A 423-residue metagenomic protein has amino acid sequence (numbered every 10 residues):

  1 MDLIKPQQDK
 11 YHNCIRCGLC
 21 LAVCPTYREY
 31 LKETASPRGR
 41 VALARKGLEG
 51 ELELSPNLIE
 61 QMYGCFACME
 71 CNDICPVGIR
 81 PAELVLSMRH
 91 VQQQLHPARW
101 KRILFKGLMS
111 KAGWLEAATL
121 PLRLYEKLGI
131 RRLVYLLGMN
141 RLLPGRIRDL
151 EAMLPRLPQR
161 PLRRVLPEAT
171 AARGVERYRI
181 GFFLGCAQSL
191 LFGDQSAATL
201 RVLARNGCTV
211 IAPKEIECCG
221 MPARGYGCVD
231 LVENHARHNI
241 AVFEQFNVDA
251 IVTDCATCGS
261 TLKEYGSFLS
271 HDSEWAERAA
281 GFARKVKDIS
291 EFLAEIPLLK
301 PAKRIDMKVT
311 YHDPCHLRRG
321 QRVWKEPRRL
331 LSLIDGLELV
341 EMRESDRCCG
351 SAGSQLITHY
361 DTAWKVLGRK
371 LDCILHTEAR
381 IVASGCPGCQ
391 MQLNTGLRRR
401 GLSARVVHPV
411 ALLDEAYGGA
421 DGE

Functional and structural regions predicted by a protein language model:
M1-Y11, E51-M62, A171, A204-C208 (+1 more regions): Short, intrinsically disordered, charge-biased short linear motifs at domain edges
D2-L3, Y27-E60, G78-L104, L402-L412: Non-heme iron-sulfur electron-transfer modules
D9-Y27, S55, I59-I79, H316 (+1 more regions): Cysteine-centered iron-sulfur cluster-binding motifs in ferredoxin-type domains/subunits of redox enzymes
H12, L31-A35, A223-D230: Alpha-helix capping and helix-loop boundary segments enriched in small/acidic/polar residues
L19-A22, K32-P37, V210-A212: N-terminal glycine-rich anion-binding loops that anchor highly charged ligand groups
R28, L48, N72-C75, G266 (+1 more regions): Short amphipathic alpha-helical interaction patches enriched in hydrophobic/aromatic residues with interspersed Lys/Arg
P81-E423: Iron-sulfur cluster-binding electron-transfer modules in prokaryotic oxidoreductases
